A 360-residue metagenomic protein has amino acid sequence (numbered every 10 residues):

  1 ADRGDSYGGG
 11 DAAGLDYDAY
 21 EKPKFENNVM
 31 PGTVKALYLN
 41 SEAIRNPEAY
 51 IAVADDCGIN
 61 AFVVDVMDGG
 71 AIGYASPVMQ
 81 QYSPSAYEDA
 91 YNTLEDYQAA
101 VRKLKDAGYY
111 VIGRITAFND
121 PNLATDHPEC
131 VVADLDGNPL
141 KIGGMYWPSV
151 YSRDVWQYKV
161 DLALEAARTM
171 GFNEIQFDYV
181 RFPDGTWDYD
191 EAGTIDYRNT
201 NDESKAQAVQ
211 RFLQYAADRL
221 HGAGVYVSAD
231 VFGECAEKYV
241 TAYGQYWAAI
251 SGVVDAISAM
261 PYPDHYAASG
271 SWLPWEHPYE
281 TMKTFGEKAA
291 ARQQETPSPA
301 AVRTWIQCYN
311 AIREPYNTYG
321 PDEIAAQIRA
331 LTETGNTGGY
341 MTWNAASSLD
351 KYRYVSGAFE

Functional and structural regions predicted by a protein language model:
F25-Y38, G113-E165: Active-site-adjacent "subsite" loops/lids of carbohydrate-active enzymes
K35-E42, M79-T93, G143-Q157, R198-Q207 (+2 more regions): The substrate-binding groove and active-site-proximal loops of carbohydrate-active enzymes, especially glycoside
Y38, Y110-D120, Q176-Y179, P183 (+3 more regions): Aromatic-lined carbohydrate-recognition surfaces of secreted/lumenal glycan-active proteins
P47-G73, A167-F177, V253-S258, L331-Y340: Catalytic domains of carbohydrate-active enzymes, especially glycoside hydrolases
C57-N92, D184-W187, E191, Y352: Aromatic-lined carbohydrate-binding/catalytic grooves of carbohydrate-active enzymes
A61-V66, D96-L140, E174-D178: Glycine-rich, aromatic-flanked loop segments that form ligand/cofactor-binding clefts across common enzyme folds
A75-S85, D120-I142, V180-R198: Aromatic- and acidic-residue-enriched segments that line the glycan-binding/catalytic groove of carbohydrate-active
V254-A268, H277-K283, K288-E360: Substrate-binding cleft of secreted/luminal carbohydrate-active enzymes
